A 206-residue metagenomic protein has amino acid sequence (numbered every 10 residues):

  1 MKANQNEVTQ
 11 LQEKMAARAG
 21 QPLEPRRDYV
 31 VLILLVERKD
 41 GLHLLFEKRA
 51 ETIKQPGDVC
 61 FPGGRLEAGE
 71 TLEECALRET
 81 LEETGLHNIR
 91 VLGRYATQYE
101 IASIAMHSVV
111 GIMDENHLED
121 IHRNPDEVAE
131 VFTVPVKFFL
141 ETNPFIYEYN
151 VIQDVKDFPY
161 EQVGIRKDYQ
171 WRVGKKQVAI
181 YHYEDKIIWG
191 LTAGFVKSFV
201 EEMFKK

Functional and structural regions predicted by a protein language model:
M1-F61, R65-D120, K137, Y149 (+1 more regions): N-terminal leader/linker segments that precede catalytic domains of diphosphate-processing enzymes
N124-D126: Phosphate/pyrophosphate-binding betaalpha-module
E130-D154: Conserved, surface-exposed functional patches that form binding/active-site neighborhoods
